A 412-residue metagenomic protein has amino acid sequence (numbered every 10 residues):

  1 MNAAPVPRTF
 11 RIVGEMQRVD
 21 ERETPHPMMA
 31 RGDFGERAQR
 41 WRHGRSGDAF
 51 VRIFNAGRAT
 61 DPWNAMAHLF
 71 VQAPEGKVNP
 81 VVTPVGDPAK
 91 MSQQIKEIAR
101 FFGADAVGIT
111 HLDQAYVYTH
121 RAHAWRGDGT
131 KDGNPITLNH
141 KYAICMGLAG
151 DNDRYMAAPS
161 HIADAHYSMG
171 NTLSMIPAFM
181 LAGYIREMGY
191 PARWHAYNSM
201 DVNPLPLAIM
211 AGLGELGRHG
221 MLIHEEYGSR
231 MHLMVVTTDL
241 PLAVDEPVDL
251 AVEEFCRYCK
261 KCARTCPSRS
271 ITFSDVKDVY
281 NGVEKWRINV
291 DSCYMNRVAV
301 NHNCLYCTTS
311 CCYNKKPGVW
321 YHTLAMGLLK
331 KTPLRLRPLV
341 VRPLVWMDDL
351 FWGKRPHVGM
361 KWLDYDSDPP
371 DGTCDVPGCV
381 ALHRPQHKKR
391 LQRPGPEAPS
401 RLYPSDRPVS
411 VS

Functional and structural regions predicted by a protein language model:
M1-I12, K277-S412: Flanking helices and flexible, charged tails adjoining ferredoxin-like Fe-S electron-transfer domains in multi-subunit
M1-R154, S160-H161: Non-catalytic, usually N-terminal nucleic-acid engagement modules in DNA/RNA processing proteins
E15, E21-E23, E36, E97 (+5 more regions): Glutamate identity and glutamate-enriched acidic tracts
V51-N55, V85-D87, A106, M175 (+4 more regions): A composition-driven signal for long, intrinsically disordered, charge-rich low-complexity tracts
P74, P80, P84, P88 (+12 more regions): Proline-rich intrinsically disordered, low-complexity coils
V82-V85, N134, E226, W352-K361: Flavin (FAD/FMN)-binding glycine-rich loop and adjacent Rossmann-like elements that form
D105-K331: Catalytic cores of enzyme domains
